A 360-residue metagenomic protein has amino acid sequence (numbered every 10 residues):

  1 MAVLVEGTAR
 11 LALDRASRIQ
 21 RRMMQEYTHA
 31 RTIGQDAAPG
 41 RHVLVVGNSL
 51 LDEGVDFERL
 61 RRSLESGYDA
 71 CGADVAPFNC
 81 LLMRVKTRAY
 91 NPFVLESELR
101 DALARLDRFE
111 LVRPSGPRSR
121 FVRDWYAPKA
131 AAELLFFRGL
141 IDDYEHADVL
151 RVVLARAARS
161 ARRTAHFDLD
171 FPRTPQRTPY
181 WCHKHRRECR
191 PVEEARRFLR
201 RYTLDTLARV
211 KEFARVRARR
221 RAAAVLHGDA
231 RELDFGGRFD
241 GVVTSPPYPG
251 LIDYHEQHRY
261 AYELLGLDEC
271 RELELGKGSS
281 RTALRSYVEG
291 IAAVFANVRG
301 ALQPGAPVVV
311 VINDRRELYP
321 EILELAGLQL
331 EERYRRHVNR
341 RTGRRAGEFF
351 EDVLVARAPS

Functional and structural regions predicted by a protein language model:
M1-F57, A131-V243, P249-I252: SAM-dependent nucleic-acid methyltransferase catalytic core
R59-S66: Conserved SAM-binding loop of SAM-dependent methyltransferases across substrates and taxa, primarily the Class I
A70-D74: Conserved SAM-binding motif I beta-strand of class I
P77-L140, G266-G278: Conserved phosphoryl-transfer catalytic core
P247-G290: Mobile active-site "lid"/loop adjacent to the S-adenosyl-L-methionine
V288-P304, L323: A short glycine-rich, Lys/Arg-flanked "PGG" loop and its adjoining helix->strand segment in the class I
G305-V309: Short glycine-centered segments of the SAM/dcSAM-binding site in methyltransferase folds
N313-S360: Class I S-adenosyl-L-methionine
